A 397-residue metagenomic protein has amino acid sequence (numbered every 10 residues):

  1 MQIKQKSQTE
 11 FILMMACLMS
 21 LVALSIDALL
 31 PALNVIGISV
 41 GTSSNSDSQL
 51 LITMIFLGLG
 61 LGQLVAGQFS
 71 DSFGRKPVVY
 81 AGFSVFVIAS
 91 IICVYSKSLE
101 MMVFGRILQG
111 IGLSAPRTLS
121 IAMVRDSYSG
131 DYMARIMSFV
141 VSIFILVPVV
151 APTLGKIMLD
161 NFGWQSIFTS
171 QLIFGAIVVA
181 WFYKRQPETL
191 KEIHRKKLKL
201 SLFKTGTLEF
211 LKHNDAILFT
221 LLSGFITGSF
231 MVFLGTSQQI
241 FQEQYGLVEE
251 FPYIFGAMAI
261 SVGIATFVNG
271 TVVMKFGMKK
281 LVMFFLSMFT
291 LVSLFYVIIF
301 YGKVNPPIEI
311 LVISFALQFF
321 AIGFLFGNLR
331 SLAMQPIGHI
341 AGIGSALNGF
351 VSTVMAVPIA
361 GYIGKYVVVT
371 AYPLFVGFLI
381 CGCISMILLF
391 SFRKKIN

Functional and structural regions predicted by a protein language model:
M1-Q5, T189-F219: Juxtamembrane intracellular "pre-TM" segments in multi-pass secondary transporters
E10-T42, F233-Q238: Extracytoplasmic
L33-L61: Extracellular/periplasmic helix-loop-helix junction of adjacent transmembrane segments in MFS-like secondary
T42, G74, Y95-M101, G112 (+2 more regions): Helix-breaking motifs and short loop linkers at transmembrane-helix boundaries and internal kinks in secondary membrane
L61-E100: Conserved MFS/SLC helix-loop-helix module at the cytosolic interface between two early adjacent transmembrane helices
P77-I91, L281-Y296: Structural signature of the two symmetry-related core transmembrane helices
M101, G130, R135-K184, L190: Helix-loop-helix hairpin linking two adjacent transmembrane segments in secondary transporters
G105-L146: Cytoplasmic helix-loop-helix junction between adjacent transmembrane helices in 12-TM secondary transporters
